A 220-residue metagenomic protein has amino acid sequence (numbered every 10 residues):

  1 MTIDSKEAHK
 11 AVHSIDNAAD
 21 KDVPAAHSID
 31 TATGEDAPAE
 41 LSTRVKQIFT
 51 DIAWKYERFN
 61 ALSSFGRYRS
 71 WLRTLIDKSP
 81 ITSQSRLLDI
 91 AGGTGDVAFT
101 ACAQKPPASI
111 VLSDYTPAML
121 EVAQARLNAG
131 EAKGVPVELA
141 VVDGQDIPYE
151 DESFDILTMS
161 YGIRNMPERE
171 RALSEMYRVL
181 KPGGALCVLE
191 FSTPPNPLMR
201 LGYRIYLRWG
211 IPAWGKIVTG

Functional and structural regions predicted by a protein language model:
M1-D16, D20-K55, L207, V218: N-terminal, positively charged/glycine-rich alpha-helical extensions of SAM-dependent methyltransferases
Y56, L157-T158: Hydrophobic beta-strand segment of the Class I
F65-Q84, T100: Conserved alpha-helix/loop element of class I SAM-dependent methyltransferases that forms part of the SAM/SAH-binding
R86-D146: Class I SAM-dependent methyltransferase SAM/SAH-binding core
D114-Y115, E168, F191: Short beta->alpha hinge that forms the Motif I/post-I loop of the SAM-binding pocket
Q145-I156: A short acidic, Gly/Pro-enriched loop at the edge of an enzyme's catalytic core that lines a small-molecule cofactor
E170-A185: A short glycine-rich, Lys/Arg-flanked "PGG" loop and its adjoining helix->strand segment in the class I
A185-G215: Conserved class I S-adenosyl-L-methionine
